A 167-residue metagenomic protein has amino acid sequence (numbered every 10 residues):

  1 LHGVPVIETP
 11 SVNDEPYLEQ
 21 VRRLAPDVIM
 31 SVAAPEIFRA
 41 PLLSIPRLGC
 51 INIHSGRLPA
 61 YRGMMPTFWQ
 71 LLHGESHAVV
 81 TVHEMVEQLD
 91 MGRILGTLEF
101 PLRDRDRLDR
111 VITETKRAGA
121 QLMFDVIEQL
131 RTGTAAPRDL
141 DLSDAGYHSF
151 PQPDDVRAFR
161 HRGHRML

Functional and structural regions predicted by a protein language model:
L1-L167: One-carbon transfer enzymes
